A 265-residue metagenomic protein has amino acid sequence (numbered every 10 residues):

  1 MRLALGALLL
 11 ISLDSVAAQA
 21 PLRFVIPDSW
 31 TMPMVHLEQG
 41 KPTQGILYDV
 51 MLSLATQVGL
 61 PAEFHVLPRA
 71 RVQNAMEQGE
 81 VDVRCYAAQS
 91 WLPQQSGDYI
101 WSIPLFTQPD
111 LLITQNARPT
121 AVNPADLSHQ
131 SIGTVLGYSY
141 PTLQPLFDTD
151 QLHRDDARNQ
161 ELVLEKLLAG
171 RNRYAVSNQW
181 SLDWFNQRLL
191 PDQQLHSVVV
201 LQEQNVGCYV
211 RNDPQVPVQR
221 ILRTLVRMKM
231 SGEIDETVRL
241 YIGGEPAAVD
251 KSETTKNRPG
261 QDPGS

Functional and structural regions predicted by a protein language model:
A18-G97, T134, D156, I221 (+1 more regions): Extracytoplasmic small-molecule ligand-binding "clamshell" domains of the periplasmic binding protein/Venus flytrap
D28-W30, F106-L111, Q187-V226, E245-Q261: Periplasmic-binding protein-like
G45-Q57, A117-R118, A125, Q130-S131 (+2 more regions): Extended ligand-binding regions for polar small-molecule ligands
M51-L60, S102-I103, P124-S128, L136-R158 (+2 more regions): Ligand-binding cleft/hinge of the Venus flytrap
P61, S139-R154, V226-S265: Ligand-binding clefts/hinges and TM-proximal coupling segments of bilobed small-molecule sensing domains
P61-P68, Q151-K166, V198: Short beta-strand-to-loop elements that line the ligand-binding cleft of bilobed periplasmic-binding protein-like
F64-D126, L136-Y140, V198-V200: Acidic, polar ligand-binding/catalytic clefts
A70-D82, D126, Q160-S181, R188: Short helices/loops that flank or line small-molecule/ion binding pockets
